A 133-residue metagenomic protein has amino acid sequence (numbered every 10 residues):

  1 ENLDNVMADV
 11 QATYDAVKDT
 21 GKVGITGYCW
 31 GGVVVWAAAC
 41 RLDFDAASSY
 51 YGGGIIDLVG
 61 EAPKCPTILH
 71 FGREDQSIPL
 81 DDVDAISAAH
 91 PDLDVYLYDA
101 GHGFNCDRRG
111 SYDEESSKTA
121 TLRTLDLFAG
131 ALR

Functional and structural regions predicted by a protein language model:
E1-R133: N-terminal cap/leader regions of alpha/beta-hydrolase-fold enzymes, predominantly small-molecule hydrolases
